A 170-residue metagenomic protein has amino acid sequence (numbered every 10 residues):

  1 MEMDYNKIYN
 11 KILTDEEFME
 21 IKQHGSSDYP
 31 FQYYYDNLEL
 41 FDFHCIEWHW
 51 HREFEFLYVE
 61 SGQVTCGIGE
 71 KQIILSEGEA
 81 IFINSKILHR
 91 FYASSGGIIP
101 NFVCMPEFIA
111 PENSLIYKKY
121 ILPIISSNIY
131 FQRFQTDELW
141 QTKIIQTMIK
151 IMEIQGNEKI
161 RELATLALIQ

Functional and structural regions predicted by a protein language model:
M1-G67, K71-I73, K118: Generic protein-terminus/edge-of-domain signal
E2-D28, Q32, L88-E153: A hydrophobic/aromatic-rich effector-binding and dimerization subdomain of bacterial HTH-type transcriptional regulators
F54, E79, P100: Residue-level detector of short, conserved catalytic/binding motifs and their immediate flanks
Q63-T65, I81, S85-R90, F108-I109: Histidine-centered metal-chelating micro-motifs
E70-S85: Short acidic-glycine-tyrosine-enriched beta hairpin
L139, E153-L168: All-alpha amphipathic helical-bundle segments outside canonical DNA-binding/catalytic cores that form hydrophobic
